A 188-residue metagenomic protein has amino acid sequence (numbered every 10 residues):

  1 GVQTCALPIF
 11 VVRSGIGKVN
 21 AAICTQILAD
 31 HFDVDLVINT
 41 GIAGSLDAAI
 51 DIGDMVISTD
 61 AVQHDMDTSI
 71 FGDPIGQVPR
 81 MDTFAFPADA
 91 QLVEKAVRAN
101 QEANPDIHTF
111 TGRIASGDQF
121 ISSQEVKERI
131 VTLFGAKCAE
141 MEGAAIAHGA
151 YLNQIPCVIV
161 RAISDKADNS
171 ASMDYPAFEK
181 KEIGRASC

Functional and structural regions predicted by a protein language model:
V2-L7: Short, small-residue-biased leader/transition segments that mark boundaries at the very start of proteins
P8-K181: Glycine-rich phosphate- or other oxyanion-binding loops that anchor nucleotides, phosphorylated ligands
